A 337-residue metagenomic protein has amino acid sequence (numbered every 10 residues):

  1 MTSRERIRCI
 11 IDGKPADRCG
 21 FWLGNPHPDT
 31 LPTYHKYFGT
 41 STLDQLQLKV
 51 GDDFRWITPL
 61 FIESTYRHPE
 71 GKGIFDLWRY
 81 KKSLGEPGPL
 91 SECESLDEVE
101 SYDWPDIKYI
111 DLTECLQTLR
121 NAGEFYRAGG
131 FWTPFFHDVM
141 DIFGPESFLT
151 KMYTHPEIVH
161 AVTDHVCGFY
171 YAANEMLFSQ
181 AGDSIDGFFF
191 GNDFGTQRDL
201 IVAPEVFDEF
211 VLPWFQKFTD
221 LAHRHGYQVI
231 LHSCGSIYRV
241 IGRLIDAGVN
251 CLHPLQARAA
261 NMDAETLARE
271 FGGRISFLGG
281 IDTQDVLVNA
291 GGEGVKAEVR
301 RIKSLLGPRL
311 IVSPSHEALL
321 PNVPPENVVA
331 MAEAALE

Functional and structural regions predicted by a protein language model:
M1-G39, G85, S101-E337: Active-site loop segments of alpha/beta catalytic cores
T2, Q47, G51, D76-K82 (+1 more regions): Residue-level detector of functionally special positions within alpha-helical transmembrane segments of multi-pass
F21, D52, G73-F75: Secondary-structure transition motif
D29-P32, W56, E63-E70: Short active-site-adjacent helix-start/loop capping segments
S41-F61, Q180-A181: Catalytic domains of carbohydrate-active enzymes, especially glycoside hydrolases
P59-E63, T113-E114: Short, polar loop motifs at secondary-structure junctions
I62-K108, N121, F125: A contiguous, low-structure linker/loop signature
